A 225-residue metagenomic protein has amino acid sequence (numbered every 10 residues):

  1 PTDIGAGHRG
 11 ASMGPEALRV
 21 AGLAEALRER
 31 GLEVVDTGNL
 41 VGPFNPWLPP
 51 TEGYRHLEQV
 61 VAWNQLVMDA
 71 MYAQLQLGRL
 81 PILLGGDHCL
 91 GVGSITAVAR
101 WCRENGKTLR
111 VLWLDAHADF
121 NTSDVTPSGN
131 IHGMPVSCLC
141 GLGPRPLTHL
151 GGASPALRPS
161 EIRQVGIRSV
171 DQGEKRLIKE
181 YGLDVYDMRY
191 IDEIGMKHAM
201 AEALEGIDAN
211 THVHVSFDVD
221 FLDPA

Functional and structural regions predicted by a protein language model:
P1-A225: Conserved alpha-helical scaffold segments that buttress catalytic/binding sites
